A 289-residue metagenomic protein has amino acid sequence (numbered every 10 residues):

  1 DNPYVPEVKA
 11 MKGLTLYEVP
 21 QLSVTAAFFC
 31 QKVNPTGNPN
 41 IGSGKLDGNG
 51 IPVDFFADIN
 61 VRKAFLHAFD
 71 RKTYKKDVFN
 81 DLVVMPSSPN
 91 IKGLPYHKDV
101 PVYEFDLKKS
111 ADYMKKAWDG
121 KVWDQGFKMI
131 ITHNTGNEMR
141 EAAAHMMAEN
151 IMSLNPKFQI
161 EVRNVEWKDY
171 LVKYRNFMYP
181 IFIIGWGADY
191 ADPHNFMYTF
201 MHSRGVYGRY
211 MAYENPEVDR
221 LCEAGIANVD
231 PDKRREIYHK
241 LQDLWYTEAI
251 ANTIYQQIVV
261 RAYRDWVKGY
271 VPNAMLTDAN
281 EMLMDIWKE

Functional and structural regions predicted by a protein language model:
D1-V78, V84, L94-I250, I286-E289: Extracytoplasmic/periplasmic ligand-capture domains
I254: Glycine-rich and polybasic anion-binding loops at the starts of cofactor/ligand-binding domains
R261-E289: Long beta-strand-rich cores associated with HINT superfamily self-processing modules
